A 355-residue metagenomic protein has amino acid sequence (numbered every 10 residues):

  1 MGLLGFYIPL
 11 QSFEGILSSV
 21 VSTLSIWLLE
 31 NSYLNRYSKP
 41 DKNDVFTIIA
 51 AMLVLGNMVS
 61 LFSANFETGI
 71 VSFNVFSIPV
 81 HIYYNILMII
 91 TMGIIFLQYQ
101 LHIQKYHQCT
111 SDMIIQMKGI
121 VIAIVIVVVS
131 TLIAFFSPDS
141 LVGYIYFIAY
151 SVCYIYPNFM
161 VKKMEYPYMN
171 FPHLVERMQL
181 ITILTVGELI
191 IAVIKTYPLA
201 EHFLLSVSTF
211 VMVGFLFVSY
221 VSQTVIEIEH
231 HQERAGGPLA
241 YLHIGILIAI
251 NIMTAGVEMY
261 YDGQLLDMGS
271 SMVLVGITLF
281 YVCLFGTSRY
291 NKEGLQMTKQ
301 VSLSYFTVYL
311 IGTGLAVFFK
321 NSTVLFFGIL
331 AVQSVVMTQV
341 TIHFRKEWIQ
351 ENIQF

Functional and structural regions predicted by a protein language model:
M1-G15: Transmembrane helix-boundary motif of multi-pass solute transporters/channels
S18-L34, K42-F46, A50-I78, I82-F136 (+3 more regions): Predominantly late transmembrane helices and immediately cytosolic-facing juxtamembrane segments
N321-V324: Structured surface patches comprising rigid loops and adjacent beta-strands/short helices at the edges of well-ordered
